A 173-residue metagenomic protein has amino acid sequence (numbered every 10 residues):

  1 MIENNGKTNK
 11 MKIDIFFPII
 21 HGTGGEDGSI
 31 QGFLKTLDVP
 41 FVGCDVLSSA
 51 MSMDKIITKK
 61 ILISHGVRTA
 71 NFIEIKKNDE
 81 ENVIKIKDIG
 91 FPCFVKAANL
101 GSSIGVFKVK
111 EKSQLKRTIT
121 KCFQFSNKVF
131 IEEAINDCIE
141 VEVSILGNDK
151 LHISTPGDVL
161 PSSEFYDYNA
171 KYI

Functional and structural regions predicted by a protein language model:
M1, V46, V106-V109, Y168: Short clusters of hydrophobic/aromatic residues that line enzyme substrate/ligand-binding pockets
M1-K35: N-terminal glycine-rich "phosphate-gripper" loop used for MgATP/nucleotide binding and carboxylate activation
G6, K10-M11, D38, S49-C138: Active-site nucleotide/adenylate-binding loops and adjacent lid/helix of ATP-dependent enzymes
G32-A50: Short, acidic/small-residue loops that bind anionic groups at enzyme active sites
P40-C44, T69, I153: Short hydrophobic/aromatic-enriched beta-strand-loop microsegments
K110-I173: Phosphate-binding site of ATP-dependent enzymes
